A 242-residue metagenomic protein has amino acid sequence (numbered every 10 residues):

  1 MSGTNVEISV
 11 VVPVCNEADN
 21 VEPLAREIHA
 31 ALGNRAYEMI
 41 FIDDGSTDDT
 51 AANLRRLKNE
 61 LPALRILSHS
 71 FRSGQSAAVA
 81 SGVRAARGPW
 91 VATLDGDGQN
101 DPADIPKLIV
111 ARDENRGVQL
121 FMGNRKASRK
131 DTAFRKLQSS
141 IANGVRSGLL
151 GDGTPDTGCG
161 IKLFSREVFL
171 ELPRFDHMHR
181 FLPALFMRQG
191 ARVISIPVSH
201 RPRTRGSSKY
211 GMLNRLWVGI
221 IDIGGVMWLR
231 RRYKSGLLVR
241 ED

Functional and structural regions predicted by a protein language model:
M1-E7, E114, G144, L149-D152 (+1 more regions): Hydrophobic helical membrane-anchoring modules
M1-K130, E167, E171, A184-I196 (+1 more regions): Structured catalytic core of nucleotide-sugar glycosyltransferases
P23, D49, K136-G144, R215 (+1 more regions): Generic alpha-helical secondary structure signal
R72, T132-R135, S139, D176 (+1 more regions): Short-chain dehydrogenase/reductase
Q75, T157-F164, M178, L182: Short, conserved alpha-helical segments within structured domains
R84, R135, K162, H179-R180 (+1 more regions): Residues that recognize and position ribonucleotide moieties
N115-T157, K162-L170, I223-G225: Short, flexible, basic/aromatic active-site loop/helix in glycosyltransferases
